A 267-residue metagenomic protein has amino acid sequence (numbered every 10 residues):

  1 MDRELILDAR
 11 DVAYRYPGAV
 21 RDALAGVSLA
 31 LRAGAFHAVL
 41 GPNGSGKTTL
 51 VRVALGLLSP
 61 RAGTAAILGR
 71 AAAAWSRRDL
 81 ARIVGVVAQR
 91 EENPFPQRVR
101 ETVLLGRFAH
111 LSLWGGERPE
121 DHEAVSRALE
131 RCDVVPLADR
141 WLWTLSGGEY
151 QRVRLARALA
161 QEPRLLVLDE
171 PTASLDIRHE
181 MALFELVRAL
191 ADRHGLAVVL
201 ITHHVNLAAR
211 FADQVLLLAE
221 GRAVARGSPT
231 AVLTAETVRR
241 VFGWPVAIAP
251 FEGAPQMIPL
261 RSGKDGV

Functional and structural regions predicted by a protein language model:
M1-A9, A13-G26, A74-S76, P94: A short, flexible loop at the N-terminus of ABC-type nucleotide-binding domains that lies
L40-P42: The feature captures the beta-strand-to-loop junction immediately N-terminal to the Walker
L55: Helix-to-loop junction immediately C-terminal to a conserved catalytic motif
G63-A71, L80: Conserved ABC transporter NBD signature motif
E162: Conserved catalytic motifs of ABC-family nucleotide-binding domains
L166-E170: Catalytic Walker B motif of ABC-type/P-loop ATPase nucleotide-binding domains
F242-V267: ABC ATPase nucleotide-binding domains
